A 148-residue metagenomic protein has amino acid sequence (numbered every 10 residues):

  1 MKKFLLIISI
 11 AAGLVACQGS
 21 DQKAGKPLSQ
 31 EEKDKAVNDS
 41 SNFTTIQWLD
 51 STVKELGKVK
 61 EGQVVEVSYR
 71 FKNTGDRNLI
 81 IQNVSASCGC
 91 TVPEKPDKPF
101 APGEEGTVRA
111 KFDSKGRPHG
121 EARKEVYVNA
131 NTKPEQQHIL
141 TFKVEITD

Functional and structural regions predicted by a protein language model:
M1-F4: Positively charged n-region of N-terminal signal peptides that target proteins for export
G13-A16: C-terminal motif of bacterial Sec signal peptides marking the signal peptidase cleavage site
Q22, L28-S68, I146-D148: Beta-sheet-dominated interaction scaffolds and their linkers
K23-A24, G120-T147: Terminal connector regions
F71-G75: Asparagine-centered strand-capping/turn motif at beta-strand->loop junctions
D76-P102: Surface-exposed binding patches on compact interaction domains or structured appendages
D113-H119: Short, surface-exposed loop/turn segments at beta-strand-coil junctions that are enriched for proline with nearby
